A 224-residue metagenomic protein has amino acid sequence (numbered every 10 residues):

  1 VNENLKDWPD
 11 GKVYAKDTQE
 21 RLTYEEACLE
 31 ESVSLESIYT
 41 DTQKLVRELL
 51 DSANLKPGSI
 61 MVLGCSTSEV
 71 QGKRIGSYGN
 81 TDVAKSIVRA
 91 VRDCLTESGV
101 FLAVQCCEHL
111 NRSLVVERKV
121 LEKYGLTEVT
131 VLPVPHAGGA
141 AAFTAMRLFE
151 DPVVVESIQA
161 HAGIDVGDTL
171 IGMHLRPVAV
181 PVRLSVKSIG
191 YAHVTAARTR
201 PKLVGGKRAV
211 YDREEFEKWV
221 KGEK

Functional and structural regions predicted by a protein language model:
L5-D7, A53-L55, A137, R183-S188: Solvent-exposed alpha-helices and their adjacent loops that cap or buttress functional pockets in soluble metabolic
W8-M61, T81-C94: N-terminal glycine-/serine-/threonine-rich phosphate-binding loop
R47, D51-N54, R92-V100, M146-V154 (+1 more regions): Generic secondary-structure signature for well-ordered alpha-helical cores
M61-G64, T195: Structural motif
L63-S68, Q105: Glycine-rich beta-strand-to-loop/alpha-helix junction loops that act as flexible
I75-T81: Short glycine-enriched, charge-decorated loop/helix-capping segments at active-site entrances that position
S98-G167: Ligand-binding beta-strand-loop-alpha-helix segment within the catalytic cores of soluble metabolic enzymes
F143, R147-K224: Glycine-rich, aromatic-bearing surface loops/beta-hairpins
